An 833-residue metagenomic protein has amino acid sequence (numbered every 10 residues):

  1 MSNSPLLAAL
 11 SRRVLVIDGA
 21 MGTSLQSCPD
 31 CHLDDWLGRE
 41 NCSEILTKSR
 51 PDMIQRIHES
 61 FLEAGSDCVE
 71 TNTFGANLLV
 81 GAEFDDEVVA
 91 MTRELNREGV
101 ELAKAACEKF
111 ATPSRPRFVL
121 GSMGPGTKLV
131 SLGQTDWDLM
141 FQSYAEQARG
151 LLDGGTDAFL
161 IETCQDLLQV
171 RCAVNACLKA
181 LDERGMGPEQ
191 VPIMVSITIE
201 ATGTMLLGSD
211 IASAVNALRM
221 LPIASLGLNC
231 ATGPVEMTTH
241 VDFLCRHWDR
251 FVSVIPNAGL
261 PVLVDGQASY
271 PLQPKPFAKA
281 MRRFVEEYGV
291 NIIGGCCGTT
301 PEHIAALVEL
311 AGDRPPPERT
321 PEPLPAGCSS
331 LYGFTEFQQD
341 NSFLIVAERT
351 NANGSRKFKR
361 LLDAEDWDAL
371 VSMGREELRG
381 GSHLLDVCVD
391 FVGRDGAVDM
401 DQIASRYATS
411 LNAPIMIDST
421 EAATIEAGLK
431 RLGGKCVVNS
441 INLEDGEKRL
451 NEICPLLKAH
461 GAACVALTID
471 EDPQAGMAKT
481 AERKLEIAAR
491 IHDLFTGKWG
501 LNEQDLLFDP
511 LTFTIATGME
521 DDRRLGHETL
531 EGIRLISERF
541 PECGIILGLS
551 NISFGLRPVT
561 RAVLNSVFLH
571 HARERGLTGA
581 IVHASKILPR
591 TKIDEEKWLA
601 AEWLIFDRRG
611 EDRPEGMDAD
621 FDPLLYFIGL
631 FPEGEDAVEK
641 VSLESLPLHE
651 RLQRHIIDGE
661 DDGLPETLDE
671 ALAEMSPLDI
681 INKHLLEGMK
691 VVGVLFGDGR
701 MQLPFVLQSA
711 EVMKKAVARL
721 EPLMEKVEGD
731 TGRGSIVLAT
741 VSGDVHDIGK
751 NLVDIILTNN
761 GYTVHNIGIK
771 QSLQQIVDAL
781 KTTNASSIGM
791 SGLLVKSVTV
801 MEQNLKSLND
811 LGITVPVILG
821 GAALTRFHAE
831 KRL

Functional and structural regions predicted by a protein language model:
M1-L833: Domain-level signal for soluble alpha/beta catalytic cores
